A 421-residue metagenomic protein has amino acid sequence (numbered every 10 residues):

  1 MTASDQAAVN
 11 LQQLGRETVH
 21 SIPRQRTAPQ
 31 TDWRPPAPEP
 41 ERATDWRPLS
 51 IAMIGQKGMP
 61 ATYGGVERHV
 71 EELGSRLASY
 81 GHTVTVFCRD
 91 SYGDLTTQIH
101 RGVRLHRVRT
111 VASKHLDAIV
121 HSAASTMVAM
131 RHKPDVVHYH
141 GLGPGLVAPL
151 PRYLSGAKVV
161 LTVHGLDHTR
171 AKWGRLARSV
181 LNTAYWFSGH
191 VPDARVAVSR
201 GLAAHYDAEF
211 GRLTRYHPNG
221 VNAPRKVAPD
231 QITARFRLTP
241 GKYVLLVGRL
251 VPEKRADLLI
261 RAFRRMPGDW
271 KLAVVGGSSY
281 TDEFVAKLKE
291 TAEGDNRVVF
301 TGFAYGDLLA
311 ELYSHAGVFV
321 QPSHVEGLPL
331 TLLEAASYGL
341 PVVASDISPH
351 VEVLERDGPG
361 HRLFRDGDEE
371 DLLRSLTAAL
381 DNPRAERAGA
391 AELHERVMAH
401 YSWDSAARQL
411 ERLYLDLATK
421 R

Functional and structural regions predicted by a protein language model:
R68, K242, L246-R265, A286: A conserved mid-protein helix/loop that constitutes part of the nucleotide-sugar donor-binding site
I119-M130, P134-V163, H168: An aromatic- and histidine-rich active-site surface loop
M127-M130, Y153, R178-R195: Membrane-proximal helix-turn-helix segments that form the acceptor-binding/catalytic region of lipid-linked
V285-D307: Nucleotide-activated donor-binding/catalytic signature segment of Leloir-type glycosyltransferases, i.e., the conserved
F303-A304, E311-A316: Short alpha-helical donor nucleotide-sugar binding micro-motif in glycosyltransferases
H324: Aromatic "clamp/platform" in nucleotide-sugar-dependent glycosyltransferases that forms part of the donor/acceptor
P341-A344: Short hydrophobic beta-strand element within catalytic cores of glycosyltransferases and related nucleotide-activated
R356, H361-E370, T377-R384: Conserved acidic donor-binding segment of nucleotide-sugar-dependent glycosyltransferases
